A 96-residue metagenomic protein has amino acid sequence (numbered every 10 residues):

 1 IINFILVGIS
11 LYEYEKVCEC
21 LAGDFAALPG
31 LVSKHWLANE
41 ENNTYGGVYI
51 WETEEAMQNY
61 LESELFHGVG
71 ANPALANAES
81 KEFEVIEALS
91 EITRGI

Functional and structural regions predicted by a protein language model:
I1-F4, H35-S63: Short, well-ordered beta-strand segments in beta-rich or mixed alpha/beta enzyme and ligand-binding folds
I2-I5, E13-C20, G47-E52, L75 (+1 more regions): A generic short-segment signal for beta-strand/edge and adjacent turn/coil regions
F4-S33, E64-V69: Short amphipathic alpha-helical segments
L6, L37-E41, V69-I96: Glycine-rich beta-strand-turn "strand-cap" elements at beta-sheet edges
G8-S10, E55, I86: Residues that cap or initiate secondary-structure elements
Y12, M57-N59, S90: Short acidic, gly/pro-rich beta-turn/loop elements at beta-sheet edges and active-site/ligand-binding grooves
